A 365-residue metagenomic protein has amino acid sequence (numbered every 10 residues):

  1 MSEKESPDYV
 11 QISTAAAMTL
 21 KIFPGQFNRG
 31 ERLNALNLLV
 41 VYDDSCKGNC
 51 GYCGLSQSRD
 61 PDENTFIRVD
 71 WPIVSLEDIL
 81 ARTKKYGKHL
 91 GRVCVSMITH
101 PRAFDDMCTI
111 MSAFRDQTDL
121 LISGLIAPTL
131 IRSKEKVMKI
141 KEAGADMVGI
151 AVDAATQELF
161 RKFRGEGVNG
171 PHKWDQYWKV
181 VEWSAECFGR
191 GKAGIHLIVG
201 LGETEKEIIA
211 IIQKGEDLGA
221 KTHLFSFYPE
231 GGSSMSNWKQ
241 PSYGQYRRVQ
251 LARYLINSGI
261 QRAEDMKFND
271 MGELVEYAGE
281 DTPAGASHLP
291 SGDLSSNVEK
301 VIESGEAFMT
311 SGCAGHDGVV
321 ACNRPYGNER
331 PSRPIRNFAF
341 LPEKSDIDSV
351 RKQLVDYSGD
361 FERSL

Functional and structural regions predicted by a protein language model:
M1-D70, Y86, A307: N-terminal [4Fe-4S]-dependent radical SAM core
M1-T19, A278-L365: Radical SAM enzyme core and accessory elements
S56-I79, T83-F104, D119-S133, A145-W178 (+1 more regions): Core AdoMet radical
G91-F114, G200-E207: Conserved glycine-rich "GG(E/T)P / GGGxP" loop and the immediately following alpha-helix in the radical SAM core
D105-G124, N169-G191, Q240-D265: Alpha-helix-loop-beta-strand connector modules within alpha/beta enzyme cores
A127-L130, E166, V180-K206, G232 (+1 more regions): Conserved strand-turn element in the central/C-terminal portion of the radical SAM core barrel that lines
R132-E142, V199-D217: Catalytic cores of alpha/beta
A155-V168, G200-E205, K221-Y246, G259-K300: Flexible glycine/acidic-rich beta-alpha junction loops that bind and position SAM and/or redox cofactors in anaerobic
